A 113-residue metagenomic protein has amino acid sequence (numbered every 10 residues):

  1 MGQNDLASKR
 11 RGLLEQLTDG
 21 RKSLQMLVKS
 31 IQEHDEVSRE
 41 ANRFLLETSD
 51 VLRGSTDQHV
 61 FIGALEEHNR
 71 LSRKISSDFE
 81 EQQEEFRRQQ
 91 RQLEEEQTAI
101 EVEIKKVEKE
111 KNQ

Functional and structural regions predicted by a protein language model:
M1-Q113: Charge-rich amphipathic alpha-helical interaction elements
